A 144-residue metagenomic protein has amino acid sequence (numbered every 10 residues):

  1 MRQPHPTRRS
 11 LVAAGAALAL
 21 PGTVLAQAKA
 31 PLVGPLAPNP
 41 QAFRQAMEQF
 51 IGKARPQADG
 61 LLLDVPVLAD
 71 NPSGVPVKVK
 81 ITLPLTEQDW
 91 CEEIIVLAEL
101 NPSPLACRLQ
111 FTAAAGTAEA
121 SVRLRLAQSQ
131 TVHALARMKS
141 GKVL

Functional and structural regions predicted by a protein language model:
M1-A19: N-terminal secretory signal peptides and thylakoid transit peptides that target proteins across membranes
G22-G60: C-terminal segment of N-terminal export signals and the immediately downstream linker at the start of the mature
P76-P84: Short edge beta-strand/loop segments characteristic of extracellular beta-sandwich folds
E93-L97: Beta-strand signatures of extracellular beta-sandwich domains
E119-L124: Exposed aromatic-hydrophobic patches
A127-T131: Extracellular Ig-like/FN3 beta-sandwich strand-entry sites
K139-L144: Short acidic/polar inter-strand loop motif in beta-rich domains
